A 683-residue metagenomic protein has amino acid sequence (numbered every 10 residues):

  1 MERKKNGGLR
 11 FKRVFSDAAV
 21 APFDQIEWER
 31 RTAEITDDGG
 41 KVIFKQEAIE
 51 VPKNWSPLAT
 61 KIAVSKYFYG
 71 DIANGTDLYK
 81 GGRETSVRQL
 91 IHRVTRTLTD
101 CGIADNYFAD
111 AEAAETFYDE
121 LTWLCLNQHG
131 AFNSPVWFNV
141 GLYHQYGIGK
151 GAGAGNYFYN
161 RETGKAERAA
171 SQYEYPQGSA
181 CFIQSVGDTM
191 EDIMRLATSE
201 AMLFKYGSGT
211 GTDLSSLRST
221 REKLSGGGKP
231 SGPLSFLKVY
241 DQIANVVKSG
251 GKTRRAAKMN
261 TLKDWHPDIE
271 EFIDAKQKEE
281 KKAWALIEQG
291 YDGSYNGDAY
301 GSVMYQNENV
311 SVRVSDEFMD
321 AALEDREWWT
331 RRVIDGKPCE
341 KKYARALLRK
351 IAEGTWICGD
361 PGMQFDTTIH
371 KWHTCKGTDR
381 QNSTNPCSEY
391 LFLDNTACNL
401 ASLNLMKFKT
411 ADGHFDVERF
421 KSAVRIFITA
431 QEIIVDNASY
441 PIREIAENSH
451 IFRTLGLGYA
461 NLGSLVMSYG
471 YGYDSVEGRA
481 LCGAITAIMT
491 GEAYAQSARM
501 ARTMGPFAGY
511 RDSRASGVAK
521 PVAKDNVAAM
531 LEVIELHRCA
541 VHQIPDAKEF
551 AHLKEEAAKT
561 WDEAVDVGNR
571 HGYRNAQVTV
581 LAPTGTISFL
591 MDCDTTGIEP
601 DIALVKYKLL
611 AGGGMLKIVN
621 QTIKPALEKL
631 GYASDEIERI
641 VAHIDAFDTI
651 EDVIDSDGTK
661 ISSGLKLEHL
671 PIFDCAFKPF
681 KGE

Functional and structural regions predicted by a protein language model:
M1-E683: Extended catalytic cores of very large enzyme megasubunits
